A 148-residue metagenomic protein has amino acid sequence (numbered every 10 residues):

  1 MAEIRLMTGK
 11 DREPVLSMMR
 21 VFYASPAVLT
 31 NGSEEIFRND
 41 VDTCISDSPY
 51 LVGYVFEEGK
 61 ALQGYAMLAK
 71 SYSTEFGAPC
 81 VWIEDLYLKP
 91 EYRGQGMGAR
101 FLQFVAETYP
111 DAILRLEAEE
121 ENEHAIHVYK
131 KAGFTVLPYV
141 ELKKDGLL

Functional and structural regions predicted by a protein language model:
E3-S17: A short beta-loop-alpha structural element at the N-terminal edge of CoA-dependent acyl/N-acetyltransferase catalytic
M19-D42: Conserved GNAT-fold acetyl-CoA-binding loop/helix
T43-V55: A short helix-loop-beta-strand connector motif used in the catalytic cores of GNAT acetyltransferases and, in some
G53-V55, A61-K70, W82: Conserved beta-strand in the GNAT
I83-R93: A short, internal acetyl-CoA/4′-phosphopantetheine-binding micro-motif in the GNAT/acyltransferase core
Y92, G96-F104: Conserved acetyl-CoA pyrophosphate-binding loop and the N-cap/start of the following alpha-helix in GNAT-like
A99-R100, R115, E120-P138: Conserved active-site alpha-helix within GNAT-family acetyltransferase domains
